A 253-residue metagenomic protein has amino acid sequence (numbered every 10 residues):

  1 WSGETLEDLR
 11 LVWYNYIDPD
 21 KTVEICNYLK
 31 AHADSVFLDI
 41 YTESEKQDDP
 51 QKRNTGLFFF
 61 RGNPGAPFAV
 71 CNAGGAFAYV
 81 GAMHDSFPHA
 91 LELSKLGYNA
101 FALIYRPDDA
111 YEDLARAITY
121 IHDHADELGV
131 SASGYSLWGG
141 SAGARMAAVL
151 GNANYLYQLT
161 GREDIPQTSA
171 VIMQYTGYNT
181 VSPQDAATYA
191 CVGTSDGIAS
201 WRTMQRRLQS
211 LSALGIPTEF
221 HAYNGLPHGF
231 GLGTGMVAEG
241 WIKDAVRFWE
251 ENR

Functional and structural regions predicted by a protein language model:
W1-P64, A153: N-terminal cap/lid segment of alpha/beta-hydrolase-fold proteins
A66-G75: Short beta-strand element of the alpha/beta-hydrolase
G81-D85, F101-V130, G233-A238: Catalytic nucleophile-loop/oxyanion-hole region of alpha/beta-hydrolase and closely related hydrolase-like folds
A82-F101, Q209: Short amphipathic alpha-helix adjacent to the substrate-entry channel of hydrolases
E112, R116-D185: Primarily recognizes the serine-hydrolase "nucleophile elbow" in alpha/beta-hydrolase and SGNH/GDSL folds
Q184, A190-V192, D196: Short beta-strand/loop motif that positions the catalytic acidic residue of the alpha/beta-hydrolase fold
G197-R206: Conserved alpha/beta-hydrolase "acid-adjacent" motif
L214-R253: C-terminal catalytic histidine-bearing segment of alpha/beta-hydrolase fold enzymes
